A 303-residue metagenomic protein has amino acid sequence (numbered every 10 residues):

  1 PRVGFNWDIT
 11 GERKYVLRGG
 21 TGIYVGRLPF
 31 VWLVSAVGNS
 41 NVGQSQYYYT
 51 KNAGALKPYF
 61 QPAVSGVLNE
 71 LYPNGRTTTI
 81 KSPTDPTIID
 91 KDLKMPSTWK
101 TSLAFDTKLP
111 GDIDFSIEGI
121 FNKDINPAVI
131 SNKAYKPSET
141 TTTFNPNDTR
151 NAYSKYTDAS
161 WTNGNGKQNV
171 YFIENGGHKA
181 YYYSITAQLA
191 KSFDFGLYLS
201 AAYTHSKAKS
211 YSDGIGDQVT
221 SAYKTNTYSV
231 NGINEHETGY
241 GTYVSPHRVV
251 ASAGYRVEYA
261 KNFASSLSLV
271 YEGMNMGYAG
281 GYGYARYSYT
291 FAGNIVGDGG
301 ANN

Functional and structural regions predicted by a protein language model:
P1-F5, I89, W99-L103, Y183-A187 (+1 more regions): Hydrophobic, lipid-facing positions within transmembrane beta-strands of outer-membrane proteins
R2-G4, T10-E12, K91, K100 (+3 more regions): Conserved, well-structured beta-alpha core segment at the onset of a catalytic domain
G4-I173, V296-N303: Solvent-exposed loop/turn elements at secondary-structure boundaries
P29-V31, S212-D213, G280: A short acidic (Asp/Glu
S116-G277: Gram-negative outer-membrane beta-barrel transporters
A260-N303: Extracytoplasmic gating/loop element in the C-terminal half of outer-membrane beta-barrel translocons and assembly
